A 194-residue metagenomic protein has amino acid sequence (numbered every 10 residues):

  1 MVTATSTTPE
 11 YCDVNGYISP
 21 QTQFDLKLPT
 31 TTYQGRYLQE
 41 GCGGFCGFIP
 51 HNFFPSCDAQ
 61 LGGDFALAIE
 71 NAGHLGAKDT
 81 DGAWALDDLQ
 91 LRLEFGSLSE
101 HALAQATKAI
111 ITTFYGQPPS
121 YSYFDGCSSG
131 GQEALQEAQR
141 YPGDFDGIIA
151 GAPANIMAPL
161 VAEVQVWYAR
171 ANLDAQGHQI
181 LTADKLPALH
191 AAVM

Functional and structural regions predicted by a protein language model:
M1-R36, E40, F48-P55: Catalytic-loop region of hydrolases
A4, G44-G116, A162: Cap/lid segment of the alpha/beta-hydrolase catalytic domain
F24-K27, I49-P55, K78-L86, L135-R140 (+2 more regions): Short, solvent-exposed loop/turn and secondary-structure capping segments
C42-F45, P153: Glycine-rich His-Gly loop
D58-G62, E137-D146: Short, surface-exposed basic-aromatic patches at helix termini and helix-loop junctions that form
Q117-S128: Alpha/beta-hydrolase fold nucleophile elbow
G126-Q136: Glycine-rich nucleophile elbow surrounding the catalytic serine of serine-hydrolase chemistry
E137, F145-M194: A catalytic-pocket lid/entrance helix-loop region that shapes and gates access to the active site across common
